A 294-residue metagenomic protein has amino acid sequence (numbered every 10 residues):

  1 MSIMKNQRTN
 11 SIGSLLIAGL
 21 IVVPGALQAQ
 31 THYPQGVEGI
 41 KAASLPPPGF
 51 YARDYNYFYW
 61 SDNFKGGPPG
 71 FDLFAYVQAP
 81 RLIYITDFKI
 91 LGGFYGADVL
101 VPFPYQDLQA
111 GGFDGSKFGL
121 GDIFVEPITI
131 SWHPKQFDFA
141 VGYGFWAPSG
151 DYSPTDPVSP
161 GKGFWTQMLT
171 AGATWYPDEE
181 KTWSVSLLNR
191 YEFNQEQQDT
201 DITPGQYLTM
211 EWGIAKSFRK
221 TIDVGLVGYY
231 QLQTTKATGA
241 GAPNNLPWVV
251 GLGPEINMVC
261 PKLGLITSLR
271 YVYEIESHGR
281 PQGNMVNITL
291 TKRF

Functional and structural regions predicted by a protein language model:
G13-P24: Bacterial N-terminal signal peptides
L27-Y51: Outer-membrane beta-barrel biogenesis signature
A29-H32, G36, Q198-F294: Outer membrane beta-barrel transmembrane domains
A42, D54, P80-Y84, V125-I130 (+6 more regions): Residues on the lipid-exposed face of transmembrane beta-strands in outer-membrane beta-barrel proteins
A42-G49, D87-G96, A110, W132-F139 (+3 more regions): Short loop/turn motifs that connect adjacent beta-strands in outer-membrane beta-barrel proteins
P48, D72-P80, D114-F124, G161-Q167 (+4 more regions): Residues that define the transmembrane beta-barrel architecture of outer-membrane proteins
A52-W60, A97-Y105, V141-A147, L187-Y191 (+4 more regions): Transmembrane beta-barrel strands of outer-membrane/channel proteins
F103-P204, N244-N245, P261: Outer-membrane pore/translocation modules
